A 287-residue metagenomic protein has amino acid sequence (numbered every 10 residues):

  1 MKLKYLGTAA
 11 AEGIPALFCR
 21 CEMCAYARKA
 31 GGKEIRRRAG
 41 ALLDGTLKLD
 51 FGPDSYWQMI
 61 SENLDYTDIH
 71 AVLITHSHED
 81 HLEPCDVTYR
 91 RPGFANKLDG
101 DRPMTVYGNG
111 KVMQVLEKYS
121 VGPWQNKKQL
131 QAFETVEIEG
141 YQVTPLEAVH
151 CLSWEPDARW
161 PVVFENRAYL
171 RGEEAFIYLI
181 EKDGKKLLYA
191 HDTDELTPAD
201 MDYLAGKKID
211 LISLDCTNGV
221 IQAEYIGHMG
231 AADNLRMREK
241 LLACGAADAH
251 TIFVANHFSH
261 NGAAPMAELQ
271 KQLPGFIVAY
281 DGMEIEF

Functional and structural regions predicted by a protein language model:
M1-L64, Q131-A199, E284-F287: Core dinuclear metal-dependent hydrolase active-site scaffold
C21-E22, L64-T67, T88-P92, Q125 (+3 more regions): Glycine-rich, phosphate-binding/catalytic loops in enzymes
T46, G52-V106, I209-D210: Active-site metal-binding motif and surrounding structural segment of the metallo-beta-lactamase
K48-G52, I69-D80, Y107-N109, L188-T193 (+3 more regions): Active-site neighborhood of phospho(di)ester-bond hydrolases with catalytic His/Asp-centered motifs
E83-F94, K118, G262-Q270: Metal-dependent catalytic neighborhoods of phosphoester/phosphodiester hydrolases
K111-S120: A short, active-site helix/loop in glycosyltransferases that binds the activated sugar's phosphate group
P123-A132, Q142-T144, L273-V278: Active-site regions of enzymes building and remodeling cell-envelope glycoconjugates
D194-E286: Cap/insert and terminal regions of metallo-dependent hydrolase folds
